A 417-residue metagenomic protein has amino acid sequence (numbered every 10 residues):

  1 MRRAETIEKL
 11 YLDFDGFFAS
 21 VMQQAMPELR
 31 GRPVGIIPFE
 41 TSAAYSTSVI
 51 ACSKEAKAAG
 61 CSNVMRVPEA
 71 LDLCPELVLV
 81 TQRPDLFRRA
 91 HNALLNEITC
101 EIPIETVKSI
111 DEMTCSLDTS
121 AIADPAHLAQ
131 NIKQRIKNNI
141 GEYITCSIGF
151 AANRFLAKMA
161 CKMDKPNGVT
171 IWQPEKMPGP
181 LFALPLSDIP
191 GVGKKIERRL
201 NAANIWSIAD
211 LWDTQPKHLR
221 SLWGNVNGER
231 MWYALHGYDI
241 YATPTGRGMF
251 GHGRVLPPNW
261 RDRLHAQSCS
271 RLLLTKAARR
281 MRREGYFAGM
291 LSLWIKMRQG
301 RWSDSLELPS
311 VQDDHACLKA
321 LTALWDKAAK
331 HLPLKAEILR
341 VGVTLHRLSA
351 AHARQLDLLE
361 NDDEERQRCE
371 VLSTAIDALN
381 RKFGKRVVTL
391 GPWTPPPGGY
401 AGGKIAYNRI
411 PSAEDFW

Functional and structural regions predicted by a protein language model:
M1-I110, T114: Residues that scaffold, gate, or flank divalent-cation-dependent active/transport sites
R2-A4, Y11, D188, N201-K335: DNA-contacting surface of Y-family translesion DNA polymerases
D13, G60, A70, D111 (+6 more regions): A residue-level signal for conserved active-site and pocket-lining positions in enzyme catalytic cores
M22-Q23, T47-A51, L156-D164, A242-G246: Short acidic, glycine/serine/threonine-rich loops at helix termini
A25, I104, N138, F150 (+2 more regions): Compact, charge-rich alpha-helical regulatory domains located at protein termini
K108-E112, A151-R154, Y286-M290, A336-R340: Short Gly/Ser/Thr- and Asp/Glu-enriched loop/turn motifs at secondary-structure junctions
T114-K133, D164, N204: Catalytic palm subdomain of template-directed nucleic-acid polymerases, centered on the conserved carboxylate motif
S310-W417: Acidic, metal-coordinating catalytic segment for phosphate/diphosphate chemistry, firing primarily on the Nudix
